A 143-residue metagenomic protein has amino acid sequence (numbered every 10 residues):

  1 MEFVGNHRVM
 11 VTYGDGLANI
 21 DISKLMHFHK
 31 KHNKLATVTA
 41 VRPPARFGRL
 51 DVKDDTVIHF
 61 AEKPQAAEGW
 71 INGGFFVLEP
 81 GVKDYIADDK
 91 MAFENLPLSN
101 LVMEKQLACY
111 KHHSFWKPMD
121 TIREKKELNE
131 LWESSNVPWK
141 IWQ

Functional and structural regions predicted by a protein language model:
M1-R8: Active-site nucleotide-sugar/metal-binding loop of Leloir-type enzymes
V4, K30-K31: Short, conserved loop/helix-junction motifs that constitute active-site signature segments in enzyme catalytic cores
V9-M10, L17, S23-K30, R42-A45 (+1 more regions): Catalytic-core segments of class I nucleotidyltransferases/pyrophosphorylases that form NMP-activated intermediates
T39: Extracellular glycan-interaction surfaces
R49-V52: Active-site and channel-lining beta-strand-loop segments that bind or position nucleotide-derived/phosphorylated
